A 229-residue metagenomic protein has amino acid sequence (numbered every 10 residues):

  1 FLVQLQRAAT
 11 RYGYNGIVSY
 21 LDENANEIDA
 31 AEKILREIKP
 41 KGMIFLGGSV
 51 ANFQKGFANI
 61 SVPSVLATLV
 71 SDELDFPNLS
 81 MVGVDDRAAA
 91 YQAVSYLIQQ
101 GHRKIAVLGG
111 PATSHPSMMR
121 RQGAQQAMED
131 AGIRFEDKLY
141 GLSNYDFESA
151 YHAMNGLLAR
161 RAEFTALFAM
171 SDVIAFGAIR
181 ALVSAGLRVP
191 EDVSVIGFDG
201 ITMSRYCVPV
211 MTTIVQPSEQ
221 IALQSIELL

Functional and structural regions predicted by a protein language model:
F1, V18-E27, L69, M81-Q92 (+4 more regions): Hinge/beta->alpha junction and helix N-cap segments in small-molecule ligand-binding domains
F1-I34, K41-G42: Amphipathic helical "hinge" segments at domain boundaries
N15, K41, S61-L66, S80 (+3 more regions): Proline-centered loop/turn at the N-terminus of a beta-strand
A25-P40, E148-E163: Short, well-structured alpha-helical segments in soluble
K39-G47, A106-L108, Y140, R161-S171 (+1 more regions): Periplasmic-binding protein-like
F45-A89, T113, V173, D199-M211: Flexible loop/hinge segments that line or gate small-molecule binding clefts
N155-L229: Flexible loop/turn connectors
